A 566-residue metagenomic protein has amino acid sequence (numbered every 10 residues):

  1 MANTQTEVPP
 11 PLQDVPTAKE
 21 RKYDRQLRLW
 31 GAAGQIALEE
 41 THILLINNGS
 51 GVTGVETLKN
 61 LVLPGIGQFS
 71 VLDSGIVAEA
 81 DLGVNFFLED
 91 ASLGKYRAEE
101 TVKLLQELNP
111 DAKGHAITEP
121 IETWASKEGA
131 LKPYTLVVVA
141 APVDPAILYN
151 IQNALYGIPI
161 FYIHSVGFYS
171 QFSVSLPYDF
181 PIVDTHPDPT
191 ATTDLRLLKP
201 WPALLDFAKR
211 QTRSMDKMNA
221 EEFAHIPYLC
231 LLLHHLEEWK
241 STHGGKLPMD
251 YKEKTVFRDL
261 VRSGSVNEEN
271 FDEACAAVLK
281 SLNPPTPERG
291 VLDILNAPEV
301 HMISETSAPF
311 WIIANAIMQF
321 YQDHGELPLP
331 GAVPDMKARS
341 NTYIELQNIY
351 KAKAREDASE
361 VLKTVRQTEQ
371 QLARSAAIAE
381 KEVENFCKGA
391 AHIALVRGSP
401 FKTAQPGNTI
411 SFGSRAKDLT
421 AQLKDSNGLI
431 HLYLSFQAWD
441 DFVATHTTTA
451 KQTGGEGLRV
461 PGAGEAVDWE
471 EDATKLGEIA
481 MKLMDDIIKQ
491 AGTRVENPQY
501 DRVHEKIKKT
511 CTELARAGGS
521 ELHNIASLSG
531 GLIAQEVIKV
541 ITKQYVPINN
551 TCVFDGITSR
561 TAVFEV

Functional and structural regions predicted by a protein language model:
M1-V566: Adenine nucleotide-associated cytosolic modules
